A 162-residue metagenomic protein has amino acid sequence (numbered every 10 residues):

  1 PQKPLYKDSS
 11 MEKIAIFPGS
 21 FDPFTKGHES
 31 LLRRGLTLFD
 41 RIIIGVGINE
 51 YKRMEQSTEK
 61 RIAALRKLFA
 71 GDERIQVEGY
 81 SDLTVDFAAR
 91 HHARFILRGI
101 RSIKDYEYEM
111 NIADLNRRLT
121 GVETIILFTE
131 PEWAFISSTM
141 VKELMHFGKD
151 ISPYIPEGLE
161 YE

Functional and structural regions predicted by a protein language model:
Y6-E162: Nucleotidyltransferase catalytic core that binds NTPs
